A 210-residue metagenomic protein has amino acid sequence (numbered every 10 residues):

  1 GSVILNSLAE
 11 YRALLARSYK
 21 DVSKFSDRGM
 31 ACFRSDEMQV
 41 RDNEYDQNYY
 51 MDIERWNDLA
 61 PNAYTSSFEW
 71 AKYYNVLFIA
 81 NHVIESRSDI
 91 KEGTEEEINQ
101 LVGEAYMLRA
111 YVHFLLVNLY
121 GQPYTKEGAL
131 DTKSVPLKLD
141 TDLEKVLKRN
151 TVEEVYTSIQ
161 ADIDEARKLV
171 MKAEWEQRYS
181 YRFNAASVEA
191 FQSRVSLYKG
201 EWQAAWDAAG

Functional and structural regions predicted by a protein language model:
G1-R34: Membrane-proximal, proline-rich intrinsically disordered regions
Y49-Y120, N150, K168-V170, W175: Conserved, well-structured interaction surfaces
L77-A80, Y156, I163, A209: Inward-facing hydrophobic residues that define packing positions of alpha-helical scaffold repeats
L119-T157: Short coil/linker segments at helix-helix boundaries
